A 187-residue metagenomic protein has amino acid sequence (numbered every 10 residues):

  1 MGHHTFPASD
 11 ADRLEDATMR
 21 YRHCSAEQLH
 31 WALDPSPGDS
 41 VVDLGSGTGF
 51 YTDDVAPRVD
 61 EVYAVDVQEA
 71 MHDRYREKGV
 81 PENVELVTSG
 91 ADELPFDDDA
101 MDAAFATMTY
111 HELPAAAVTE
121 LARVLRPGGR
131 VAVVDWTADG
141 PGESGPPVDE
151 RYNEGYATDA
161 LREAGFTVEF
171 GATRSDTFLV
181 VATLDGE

Functional and structural regions predicted by a protein language model:
M1-D12: N-terminal, positively charged/glycine-rich alpha-helical extensions of SAM-dependent methyltransferases
D10-L29, D34: Conserved SAM-binding loop and adjacent beta-strand
R13-R22, R130-V181: C-terminal alpha-helical "lid/dimerization" subdomain adjacent to the S-adenosyl-L-methionine
V42, G47-E93: Class I SAM-dependent methyltransferase SAM/SAH-binding core
D92-A103: A short acidic, Gly/Pro-enriched loop at the edge of an enzyme's catalytic core that lines a small-molecule cofactor
D102-A115: A short SAM/SAH-binding and catalytic strip from SAM-dependent methyltransferases
A117-R130: A short glycine-rich, Lys/Arg-flanked "PGG" loop and its adjoining helix->strand segment in the class I
A182-E187: C-terminal lobe and adjacent flexible extensions of AdoMet/dcAdoMet transferase-like proteins
